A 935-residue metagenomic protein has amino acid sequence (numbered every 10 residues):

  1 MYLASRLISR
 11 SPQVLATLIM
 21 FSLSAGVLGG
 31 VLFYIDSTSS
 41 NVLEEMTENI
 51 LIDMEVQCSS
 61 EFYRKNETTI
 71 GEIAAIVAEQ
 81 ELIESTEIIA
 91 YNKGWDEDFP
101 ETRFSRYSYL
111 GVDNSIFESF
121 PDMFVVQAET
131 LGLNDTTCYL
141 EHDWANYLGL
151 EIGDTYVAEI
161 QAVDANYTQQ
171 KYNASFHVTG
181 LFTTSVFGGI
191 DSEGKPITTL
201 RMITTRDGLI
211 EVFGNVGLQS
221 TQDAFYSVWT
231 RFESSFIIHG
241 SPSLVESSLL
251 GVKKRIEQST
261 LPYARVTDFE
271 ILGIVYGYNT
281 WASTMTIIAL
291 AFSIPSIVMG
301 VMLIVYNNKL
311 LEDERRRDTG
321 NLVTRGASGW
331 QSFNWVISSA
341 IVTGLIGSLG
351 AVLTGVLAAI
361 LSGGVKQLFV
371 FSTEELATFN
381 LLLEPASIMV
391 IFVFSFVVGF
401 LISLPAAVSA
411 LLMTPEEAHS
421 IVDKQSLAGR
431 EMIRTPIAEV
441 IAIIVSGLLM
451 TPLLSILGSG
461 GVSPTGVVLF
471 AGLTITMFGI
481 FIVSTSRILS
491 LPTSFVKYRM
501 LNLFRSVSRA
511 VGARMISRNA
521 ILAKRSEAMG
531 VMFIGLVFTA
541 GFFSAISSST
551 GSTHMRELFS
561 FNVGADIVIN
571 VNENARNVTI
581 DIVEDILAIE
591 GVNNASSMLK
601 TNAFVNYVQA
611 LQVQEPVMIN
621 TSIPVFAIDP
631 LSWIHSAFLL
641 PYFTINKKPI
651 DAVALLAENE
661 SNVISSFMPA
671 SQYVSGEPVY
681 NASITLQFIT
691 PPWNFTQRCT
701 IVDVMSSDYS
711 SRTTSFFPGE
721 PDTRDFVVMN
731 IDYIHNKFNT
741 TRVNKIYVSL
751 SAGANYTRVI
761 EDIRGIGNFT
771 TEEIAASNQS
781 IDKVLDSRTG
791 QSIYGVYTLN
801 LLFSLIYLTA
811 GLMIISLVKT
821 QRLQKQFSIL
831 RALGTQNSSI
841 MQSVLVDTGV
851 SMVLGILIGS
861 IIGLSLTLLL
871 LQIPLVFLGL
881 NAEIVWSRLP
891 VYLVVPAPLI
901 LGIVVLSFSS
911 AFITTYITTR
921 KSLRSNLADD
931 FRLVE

Functional and structural regions predicted by a protein language model:
M1-G300, L310, L368-F369, G458-F470 (+5 more regions): Membrane transport/envelope proteins' first extracytoplasmic loop
S5-R6, R10-T17, L23, G30 (+10 more regions): Alpha-helical transmembrane segments, especially those used as permease/efflux helices and single-pass anchors
R10, M302-G344, M413, V422-Q425 (+1 more regions): Interfacial "coupling" helices/loops that link adjacent transmembrane helices in transporter permeases
V56-K65, G458-V467, I475, F481-I650 (+1 more regions): Juxtamembrane segments of multi-pass membrane proteins
L311, F333-L353, I388, F392-F396 (+2 more regions): Selective transmembrane-helix segments that form parts of the transport pathway or gating/packing helices in multipass
L349-I388, G447-L469, L857-V905, F912 (+1 more regions): Short helix-loop junctions at transmembrane helix boundaries
L412-G429, R920-E935: Short cytosolic juxtamembrane segments of multi-pass membrane proteins
I746, F769-G863, T867, L871 (+3 more regions): C-terminal transmembrane helical bundles of large multi-pass transporters and their helix-start/helix-kink determinants
